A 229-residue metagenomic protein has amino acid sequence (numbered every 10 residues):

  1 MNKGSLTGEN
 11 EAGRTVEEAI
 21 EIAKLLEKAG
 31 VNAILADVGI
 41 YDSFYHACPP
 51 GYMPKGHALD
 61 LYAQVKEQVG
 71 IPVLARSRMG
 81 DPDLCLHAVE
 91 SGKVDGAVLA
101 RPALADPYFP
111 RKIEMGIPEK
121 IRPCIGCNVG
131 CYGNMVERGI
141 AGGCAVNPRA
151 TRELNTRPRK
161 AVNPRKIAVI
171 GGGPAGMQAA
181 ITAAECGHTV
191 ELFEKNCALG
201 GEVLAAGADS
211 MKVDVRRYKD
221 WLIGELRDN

Functional and structural regions predicted by a protein language model:
M1-I170, P174, Q178-E185, T189-V190 (+1 more regions): Flavin-dependent oxidoreductase catalytic cores
V169-N229: Beta1-alpha1 glycine-rich phosphate/pyrophosphate-binding loop at the start of Rossmann-like nucleotide-binding domains
